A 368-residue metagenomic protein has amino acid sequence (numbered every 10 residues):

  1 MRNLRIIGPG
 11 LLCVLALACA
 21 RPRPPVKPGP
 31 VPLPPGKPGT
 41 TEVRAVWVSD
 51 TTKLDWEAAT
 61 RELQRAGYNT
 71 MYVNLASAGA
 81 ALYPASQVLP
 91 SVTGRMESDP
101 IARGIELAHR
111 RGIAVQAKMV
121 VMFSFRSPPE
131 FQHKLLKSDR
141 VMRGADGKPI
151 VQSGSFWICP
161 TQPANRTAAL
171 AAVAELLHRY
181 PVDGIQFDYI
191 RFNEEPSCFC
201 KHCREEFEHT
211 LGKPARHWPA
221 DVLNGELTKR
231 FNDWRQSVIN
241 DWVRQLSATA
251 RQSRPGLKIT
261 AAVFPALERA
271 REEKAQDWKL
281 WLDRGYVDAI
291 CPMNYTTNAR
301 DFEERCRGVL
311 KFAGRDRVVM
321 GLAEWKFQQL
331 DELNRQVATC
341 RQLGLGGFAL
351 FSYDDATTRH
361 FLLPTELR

Functional and structural regions predicted by a protein language model:
L17-A18: C-terminal motif of bacterial Sec signal peptides marking the signal peptidase cleavage site
G39-V46, Q116-A117, M122-R179: Active-site-adjacent "subsite" loops/lids of carbohydrate-active enzymes
R44-T51, A85-E97, S153-L170, T228-I239 (+2 more regions): The substrate-binding groove and active-site-proximal loops of carbohydrate-active enzymes, especially glycoside
W56-A81, R179-V182, V287-A289, G347: Catalytic domains of carbohydrate-active enzymes, especially glycoside hydrolases
S77-F123, F231-S253: Aromatic-lined substrate-binding rim segments of carbohydrate-active enzymes
P84-T93, F123-V151, Y189-D221: Aromatic- and acidic-residue-enriched segments that line the glycan-binding/catalytic groove of carbohydrate-active
A114-V120, Q186-N193, G225-K274, R317-K326: Aromatic-lined carbohydrate-recognition surfaces of secreted/lumenal glycan-active proteins
Y286-F302, G308-V309, D316-R368: Substrate-binding cleft of secreted/luminal carbohydrate-active enzymes
